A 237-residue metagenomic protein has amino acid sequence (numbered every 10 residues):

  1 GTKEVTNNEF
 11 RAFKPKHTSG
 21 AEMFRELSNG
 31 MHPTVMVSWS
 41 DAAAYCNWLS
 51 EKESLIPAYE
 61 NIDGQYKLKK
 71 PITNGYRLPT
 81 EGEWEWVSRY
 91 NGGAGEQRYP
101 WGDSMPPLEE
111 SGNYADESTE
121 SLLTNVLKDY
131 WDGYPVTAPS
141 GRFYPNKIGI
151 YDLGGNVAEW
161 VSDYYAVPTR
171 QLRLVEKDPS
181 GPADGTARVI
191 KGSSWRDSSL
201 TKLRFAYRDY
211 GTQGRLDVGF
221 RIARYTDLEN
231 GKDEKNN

Functional and structural regions predicted by a protein language model:
G1-A21, P33-S50, G155, T226: A short glycine-rich, aromatic-capped structural motif
M23-L27: Helix-loop segments that flank and shape redox-cofactor active sites
S28, W39-R208, T212, D233-N236: Functional-site microenvironments in short loops/helix caps that host divalent-cation chemistry
L216-G231: Short, structured beta-strand segments at or near domain termini in extracellular proteins/domains
